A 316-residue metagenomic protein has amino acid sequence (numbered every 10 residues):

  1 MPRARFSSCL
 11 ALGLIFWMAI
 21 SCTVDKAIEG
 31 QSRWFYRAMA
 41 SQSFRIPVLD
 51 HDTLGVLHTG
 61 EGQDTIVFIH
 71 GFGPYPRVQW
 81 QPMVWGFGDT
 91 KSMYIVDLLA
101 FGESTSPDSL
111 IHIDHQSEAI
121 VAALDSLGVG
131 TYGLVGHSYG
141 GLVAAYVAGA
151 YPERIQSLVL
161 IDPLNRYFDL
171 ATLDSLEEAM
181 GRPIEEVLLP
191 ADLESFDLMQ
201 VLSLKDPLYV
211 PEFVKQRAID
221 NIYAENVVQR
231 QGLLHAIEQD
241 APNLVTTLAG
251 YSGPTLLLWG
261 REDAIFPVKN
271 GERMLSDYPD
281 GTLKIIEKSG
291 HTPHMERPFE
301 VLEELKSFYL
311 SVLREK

Functional and structural regions predicted by a protein language model:
P2-I66, T90-K91, G130, L310-K316: Alpha/beta-hydrolase fold catalytic core
T59-E103: Conserved HGGG/HGGXW glycine-rich cap/lid loop of the alpha/beta-hydrolase fold
I95-V135: Active-site loop/oxyanion-hole signature of alpha/beta-hydrolase fold enzymes
Y146-G149, L158-A191: Flexible "cap/lid" loop of the alpha/beta hydrolase fold
L170-T172, L176, L189-A249: Conserved alpha/beta-hydrolase catalytic His-Asp/Glu region
Y251, L257-W259: Short beta-strand/loop motif that positions the catalytic acidic residue of the alpha/beta-hydrolase fold
E262-F266: Acidic catalytic loop of the alpha/beta-hydrolase fold
G281-T282, I286-K316: Catalytic active-site module of serine/aspartate enzymes centered on a nucleophile-bearing elbow/loop
